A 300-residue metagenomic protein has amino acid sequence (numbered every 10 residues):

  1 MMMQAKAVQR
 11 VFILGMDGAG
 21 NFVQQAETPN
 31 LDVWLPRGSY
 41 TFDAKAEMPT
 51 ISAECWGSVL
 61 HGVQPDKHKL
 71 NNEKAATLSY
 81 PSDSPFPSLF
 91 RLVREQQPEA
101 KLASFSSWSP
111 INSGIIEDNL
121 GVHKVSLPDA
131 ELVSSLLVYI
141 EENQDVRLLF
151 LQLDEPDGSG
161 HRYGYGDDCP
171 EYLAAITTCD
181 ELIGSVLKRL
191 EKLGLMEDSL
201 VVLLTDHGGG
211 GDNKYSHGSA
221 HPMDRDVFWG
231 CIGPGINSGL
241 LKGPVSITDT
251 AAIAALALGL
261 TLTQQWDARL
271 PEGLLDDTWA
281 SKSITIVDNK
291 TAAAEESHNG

Functional and structural regions predicted by a protein language model:
A5-R10, G20-P98: Active-site nucleophile/metal-coordination loop of metallo-enzymes that catalyze phosphate/sulfate and related
A7-V11, R37-T41, Q96-A103, Q144-L149 (+3 more regions): Loop/turn elements at helix/coil->beta-strand transitions in domains of secreted/extracellular proteins
V11-G15, N30-L31, T178-H217, A254: Metal-dependent active-site segment of extracytoplasmic phospho-/sulfohydrolases and closely related
D17-F22, K45-A46, A75-P81, H123 (+2 more regions): Second-shell loop/turn segments in exported
W56-L60, G218-T261: Substrate-binding rim/cap in mid-to-C-terminal beta-strand-loop elements of soluble/periplasmic
Y80-S135: A substrate-binding/cap region within the structured catalytic cores of diverse enzymes
S109-H123, L137-E181, S185: Active-site His/acidic residue clusters
L260-E296: Polar, surface-exposed loop/tail segments that function as active-site lids or cofactor/substrate-recognition elements
